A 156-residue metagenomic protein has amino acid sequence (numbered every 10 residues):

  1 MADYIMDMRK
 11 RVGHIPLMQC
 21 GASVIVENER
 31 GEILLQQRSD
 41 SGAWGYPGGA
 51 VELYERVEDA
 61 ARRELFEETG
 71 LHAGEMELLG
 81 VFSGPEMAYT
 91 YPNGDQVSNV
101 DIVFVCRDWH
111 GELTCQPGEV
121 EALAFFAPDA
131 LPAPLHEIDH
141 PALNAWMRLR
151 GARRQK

Functional and structural regions predicted by a protein language model:
M1-S23: Acidic, metal-coordinating catalytic segment for phosphate/diphosphate chemistry, firing primarily on the Nudix
H14-M18, P92-V100, P117: A generic structural micro-feature
C20-A22, G31, S98-I102, E121: Change "...and in nucleic-acid phosphodiester-cleaving endonucleases..." to "...and in nucleic-acid processing enzymes
V26, V103-R107, A124: Short, well-ordered beta-strand micro-motif
N28-E68: Conserved Nudix-box catalytic region and its N-terminal flanking loop in Nudix hydrolases and closely related
G42-W44, E112-K156: Nudix hydrolase/Nudix homology domain
H72-F82: A short coil-to-beta-strand element that immediately follows conserved catalytic motifs
F82-E112: Active-site-adjacent beta-strand/loop module that shapes the phosphate/pyrophosphate-binding cleft
